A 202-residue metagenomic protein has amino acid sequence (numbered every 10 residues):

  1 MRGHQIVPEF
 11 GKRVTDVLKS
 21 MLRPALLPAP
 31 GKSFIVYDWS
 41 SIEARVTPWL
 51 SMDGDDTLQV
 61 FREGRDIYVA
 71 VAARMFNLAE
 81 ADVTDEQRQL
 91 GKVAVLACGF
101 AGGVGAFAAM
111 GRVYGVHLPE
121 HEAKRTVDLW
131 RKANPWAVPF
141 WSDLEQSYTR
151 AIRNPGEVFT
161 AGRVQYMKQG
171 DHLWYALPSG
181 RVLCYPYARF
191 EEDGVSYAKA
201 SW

Functional and structural regions predicted by a protein language model:
M1-W202: Conserved catalytic core of nucleotide polymerization and phosphodiester-bond processing enzymes
